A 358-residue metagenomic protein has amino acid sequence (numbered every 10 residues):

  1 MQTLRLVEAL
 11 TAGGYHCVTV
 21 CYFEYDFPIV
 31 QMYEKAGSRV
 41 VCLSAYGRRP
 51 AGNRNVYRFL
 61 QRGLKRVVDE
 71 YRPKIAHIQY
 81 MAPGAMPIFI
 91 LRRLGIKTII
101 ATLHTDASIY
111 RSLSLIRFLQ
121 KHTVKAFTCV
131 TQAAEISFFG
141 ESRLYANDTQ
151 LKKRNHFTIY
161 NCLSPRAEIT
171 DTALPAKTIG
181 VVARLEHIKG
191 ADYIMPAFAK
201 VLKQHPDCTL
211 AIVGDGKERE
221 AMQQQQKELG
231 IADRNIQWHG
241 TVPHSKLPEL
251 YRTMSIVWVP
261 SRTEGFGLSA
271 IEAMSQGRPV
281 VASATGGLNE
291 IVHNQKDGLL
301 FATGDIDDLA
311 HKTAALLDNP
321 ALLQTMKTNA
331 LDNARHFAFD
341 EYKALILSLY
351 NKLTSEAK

Functional and structural regions predicted by a protein language model:
A9-R58, N147-K152: N-terminal strand-loop element at the rim of the active site of nucleotide-sugar-dependent glycosyltransferases
V68, T241-V242, E249-M254: Short alpha-helical donor nucleotide-sugar binding micro-motif in glycosyltransferases
I78-G84: Short His-centered aromatic/hydrophobic patch
D171-F198, A211: Conserved donor-binding/catalytic core segment of Leloir-type glycosyltransferases
Q223-T241: Nucleotide-activated donor-binding/catalytic signature segment of Leloir-type glycosyltransferases, i.e., the conserved
R262: Aromatic "clamp/platform" in nucleotide-sugar-dependent glycosyltransferases that forms part of the donor/acceptor
P279-A282: Short hydrophobic beta-strand element within catalytic cores of glycosyltransferases and related nucleotide-activated
N294-Q295, L299-I306, A315-P320: Conserved acidic donor-binding segment of nucleotide-sugar-dependent glycosyltransferases
